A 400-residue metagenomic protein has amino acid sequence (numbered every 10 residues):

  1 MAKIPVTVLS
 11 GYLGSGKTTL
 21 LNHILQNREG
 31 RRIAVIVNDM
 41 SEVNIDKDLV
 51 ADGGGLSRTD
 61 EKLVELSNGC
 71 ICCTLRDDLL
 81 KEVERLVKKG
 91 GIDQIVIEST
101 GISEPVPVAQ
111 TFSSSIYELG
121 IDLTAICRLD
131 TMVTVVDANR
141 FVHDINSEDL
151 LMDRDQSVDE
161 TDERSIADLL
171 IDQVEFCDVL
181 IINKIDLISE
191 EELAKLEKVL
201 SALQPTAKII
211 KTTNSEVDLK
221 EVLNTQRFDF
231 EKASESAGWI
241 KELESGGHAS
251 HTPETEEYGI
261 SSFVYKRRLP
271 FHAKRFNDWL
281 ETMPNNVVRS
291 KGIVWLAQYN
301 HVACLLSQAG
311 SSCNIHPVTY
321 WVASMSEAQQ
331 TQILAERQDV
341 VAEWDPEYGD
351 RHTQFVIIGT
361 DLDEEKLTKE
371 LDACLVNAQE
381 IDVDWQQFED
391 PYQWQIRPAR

Functional and structural regions predicted by a protein language model:
A2, E42, F141, L150-Q354 (+2 more regions): C-terminal accessory "lid"/substrate-recognition subdomains
A2-D168: Nucleotide-state-sensitive switch-loop elements of NTP-binding domains
F112, E192, L371: Short, flexible helix/strand-to-coil boundary loops that buttress conserved ligand/catalytic motifs in alpha/beta
L367-K369: Edge beta-strands of jelly-roll/beta-sandwich modules across compartments, strongly enriched in secreted/luminal
